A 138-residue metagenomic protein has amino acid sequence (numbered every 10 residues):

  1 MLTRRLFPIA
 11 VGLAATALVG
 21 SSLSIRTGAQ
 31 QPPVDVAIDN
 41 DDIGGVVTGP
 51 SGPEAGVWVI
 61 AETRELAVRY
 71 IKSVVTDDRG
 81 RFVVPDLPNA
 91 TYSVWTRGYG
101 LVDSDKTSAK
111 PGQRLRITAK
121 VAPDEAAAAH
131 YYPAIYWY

Functional and structural regions predicted by a protein language model:
P8-S22: Bacterial N-terminal signal peptides
G20-D42, V46-G52: Beta-strand-rich domain onsets/edges
G28-V36, G44, K110-A134: Extracellular beta-sheet/turn segments enriched in Thr/Pro/Gly and aliphatic residues
D41, G49-E65, N89, I135-Y138: Short, ordered, surface-exposed loop/turn motifs in non-cytosolic proteins
G45, V59, T76-V84, I117-A119: Glycine-centered loop-to-beta-strand initiation motif
E54, V83-T91, Y99: Short Pro-Gly-centered beta-turn/loop motif in secreted/extracellular proteins
T63-R69, T91, W95-S108: A short, solvent-exposed loop/turn motif at the edges and junctions of modular extracellular/periplasmic domains
R64-R81: Short, acidic Ser/Thr/Gly-rich low-complexity loop/linker segments typical of extracellular and cell-surface proteins
